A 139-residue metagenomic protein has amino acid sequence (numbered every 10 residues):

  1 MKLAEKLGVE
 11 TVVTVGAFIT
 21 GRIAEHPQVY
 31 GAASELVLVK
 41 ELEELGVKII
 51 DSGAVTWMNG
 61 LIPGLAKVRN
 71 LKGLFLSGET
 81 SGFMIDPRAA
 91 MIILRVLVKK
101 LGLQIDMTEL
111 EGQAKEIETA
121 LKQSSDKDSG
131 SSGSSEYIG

Functional and structural regions predicted by a protein language model:
M1-L7, G21-G139: Accessory terminal and edge-of-domain segments that mediate assembly/interaction and cofactor placement around
E10-T11: Structural motif
V15-G16: Short His-Asn-centered micro-motif
